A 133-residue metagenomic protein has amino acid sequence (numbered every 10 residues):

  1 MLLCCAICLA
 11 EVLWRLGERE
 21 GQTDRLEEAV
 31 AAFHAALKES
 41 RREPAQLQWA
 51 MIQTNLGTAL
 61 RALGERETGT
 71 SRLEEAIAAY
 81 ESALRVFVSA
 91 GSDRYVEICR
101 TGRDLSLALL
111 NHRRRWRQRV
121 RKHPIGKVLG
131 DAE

Functional and structural regions predicted by a protein language model:
M1-E18, L47-A62, Y95-A108: Conserved alpha-helical positions within TPR/SEL1-like repeat arrays
L3-A6, D24-A31, A50-Q53, S71-A78 (+2 more regions): Short, charged, amphipathic alpha-helical segments
A10, A29, A36, G57-A59 (+2 more regions): Small-residue (primarily alanine) positions within well-ordered alpha-helices, especially packing/interaction faces
E11, L56-A62, E81, R115 (+1 more regions): Intrinsically disordered and other compositionally biased segments
W14-E28, R61-E75, A108-V120: Short coil/turn connectors between adjacent alpha-helices in alpha-solenoid helical repeat scaffolds
R19, E39-A45, R66, S89-S92: Short coil/turn linkers that connect adjacent helices within long alpha-helical scaffolds, especially alpha-solenoid
A31-R42, E81-S89: Amphipathic alpha-helical segments of tetratricopeptide repeats
D93-E133: Terminal, low-structured helical/coil segments at or just beyond the last alpha-helical repeat
